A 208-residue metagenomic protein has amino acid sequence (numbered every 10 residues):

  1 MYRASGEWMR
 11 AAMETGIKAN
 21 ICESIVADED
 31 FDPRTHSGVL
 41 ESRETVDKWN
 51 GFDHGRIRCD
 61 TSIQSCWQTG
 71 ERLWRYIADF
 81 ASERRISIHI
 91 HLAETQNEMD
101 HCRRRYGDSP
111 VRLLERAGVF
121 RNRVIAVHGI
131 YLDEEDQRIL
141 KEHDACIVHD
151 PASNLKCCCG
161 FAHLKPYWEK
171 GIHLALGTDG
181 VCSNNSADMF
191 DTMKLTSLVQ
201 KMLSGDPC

Functional and structural regions predicted by a protein language model:
Y2-G129: Metal-coordinating catalytic core of metallo-dependent amide/deamination hydrolases
T69-I77, E134-R138, A162: Catalytic cores of alpha/beta
R116-V119, R123, K165-C208: His/Asp/Glu-enriched, well-ordered alpha-helical/loop segment that forms or immediately abuts the divalent-metal
R123-L132, D150-N154: Catalytic beta/alpha-barrel core
K156-C158: Helical hairpin unit composed of two closely spaced alpha helices linked by a short loop
